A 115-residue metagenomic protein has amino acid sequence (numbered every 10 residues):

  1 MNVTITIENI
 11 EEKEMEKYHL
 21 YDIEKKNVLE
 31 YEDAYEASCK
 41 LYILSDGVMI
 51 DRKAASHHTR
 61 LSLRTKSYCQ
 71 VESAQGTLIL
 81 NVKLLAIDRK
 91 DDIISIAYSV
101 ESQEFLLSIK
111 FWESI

Functional and structural regions predicted by a protein language model:
M1-R60, R64-S95, S99: N-terminal intrinsically disordered, cationic/polar leader segments that include organellar targeting peptides
I93-I115: Mixed-charge, glycine-accented linear interaction segment located at domain edges/termini
